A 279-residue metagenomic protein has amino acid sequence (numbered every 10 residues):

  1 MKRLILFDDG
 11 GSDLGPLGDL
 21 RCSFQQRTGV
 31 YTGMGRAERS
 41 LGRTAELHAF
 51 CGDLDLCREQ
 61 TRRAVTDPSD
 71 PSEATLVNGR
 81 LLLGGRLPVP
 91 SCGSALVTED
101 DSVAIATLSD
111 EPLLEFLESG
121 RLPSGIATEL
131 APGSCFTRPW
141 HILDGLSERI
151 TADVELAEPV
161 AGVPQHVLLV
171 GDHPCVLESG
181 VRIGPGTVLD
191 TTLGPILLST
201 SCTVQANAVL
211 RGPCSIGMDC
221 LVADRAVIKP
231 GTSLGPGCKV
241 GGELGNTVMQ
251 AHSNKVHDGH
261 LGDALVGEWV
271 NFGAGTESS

Functional and structural regions predicted by a protein language model:
M1-P174, G180: Terminal amphipathic alpha-helical/low-complexity segments used for targeting or macromolecular assembly
G162-S279: Structural signal for interior beta-strand "rungs" in well-ordered beta-sheet cores of soluble enzyme domains
